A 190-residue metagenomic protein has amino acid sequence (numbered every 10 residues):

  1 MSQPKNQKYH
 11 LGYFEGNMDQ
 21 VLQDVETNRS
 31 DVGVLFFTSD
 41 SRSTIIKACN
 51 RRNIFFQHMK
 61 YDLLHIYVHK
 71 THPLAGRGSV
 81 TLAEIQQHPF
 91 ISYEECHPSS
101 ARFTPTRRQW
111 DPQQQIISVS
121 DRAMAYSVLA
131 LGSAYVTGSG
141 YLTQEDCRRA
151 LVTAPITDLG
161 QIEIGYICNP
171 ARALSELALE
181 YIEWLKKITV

Functional and structural regions predicted by a protein language model:
M1-I45: Central regulatory/effector-binding core of bacterial HTH transcription factors
N17, E26-D31, F36, E95-V152: Hydrophobic hinge/microswitch elements
L22, E26, F56, L82 (+1 more regions): Short hydrophobic/charged patches on amphipathic alpha-helices used for structural packing and interfaces
D40-S43, G78, L82, Q86-W110 (+1 more regions): Secondary-structure junction motif
A48-L64, V68-F90: Flexible hinge/capping segments at coil-to-helix
N50-Q57, Y61-L63, A123-R172: Beta-alpha-beta core module
T71-V80, D158-G160, A171-A178: Short helix-loop capping/hinge motifs at secondary-structure junctions, enriched in acidic/polar residues
A83-Q86, E163-V190: Extended ligand-binding regions for polar small-molecule ligands
